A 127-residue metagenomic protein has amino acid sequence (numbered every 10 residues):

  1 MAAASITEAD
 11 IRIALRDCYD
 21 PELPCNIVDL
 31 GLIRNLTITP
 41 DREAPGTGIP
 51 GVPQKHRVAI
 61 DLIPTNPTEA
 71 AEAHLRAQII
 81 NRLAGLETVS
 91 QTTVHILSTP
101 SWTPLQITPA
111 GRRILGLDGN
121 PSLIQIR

Functional and structural regions predicted by a protein language model:
M1-R127: Domain-level signature for proteins that mediate thiol-based redox and metal-cofactor handling
